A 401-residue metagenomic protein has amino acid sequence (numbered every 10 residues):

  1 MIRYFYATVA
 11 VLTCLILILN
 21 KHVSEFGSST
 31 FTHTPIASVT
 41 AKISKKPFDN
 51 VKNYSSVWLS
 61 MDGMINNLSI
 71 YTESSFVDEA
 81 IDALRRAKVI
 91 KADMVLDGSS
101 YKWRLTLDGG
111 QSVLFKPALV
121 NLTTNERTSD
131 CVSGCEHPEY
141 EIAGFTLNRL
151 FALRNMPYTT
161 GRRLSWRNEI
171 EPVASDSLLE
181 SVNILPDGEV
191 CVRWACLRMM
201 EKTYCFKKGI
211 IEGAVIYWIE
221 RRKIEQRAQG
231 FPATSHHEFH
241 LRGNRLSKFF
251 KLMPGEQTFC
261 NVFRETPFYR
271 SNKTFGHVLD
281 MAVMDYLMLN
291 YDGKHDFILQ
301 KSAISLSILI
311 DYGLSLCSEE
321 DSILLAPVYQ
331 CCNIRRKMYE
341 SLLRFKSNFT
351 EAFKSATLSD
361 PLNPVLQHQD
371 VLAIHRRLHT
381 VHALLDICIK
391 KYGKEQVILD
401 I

Functional and structural regions predicted by a protein language model:
M1-I401: Phosphate/dinucleotide-binding and metal-coordinating scaffold of catalytic cores in nucleotide-dependent enzymes
